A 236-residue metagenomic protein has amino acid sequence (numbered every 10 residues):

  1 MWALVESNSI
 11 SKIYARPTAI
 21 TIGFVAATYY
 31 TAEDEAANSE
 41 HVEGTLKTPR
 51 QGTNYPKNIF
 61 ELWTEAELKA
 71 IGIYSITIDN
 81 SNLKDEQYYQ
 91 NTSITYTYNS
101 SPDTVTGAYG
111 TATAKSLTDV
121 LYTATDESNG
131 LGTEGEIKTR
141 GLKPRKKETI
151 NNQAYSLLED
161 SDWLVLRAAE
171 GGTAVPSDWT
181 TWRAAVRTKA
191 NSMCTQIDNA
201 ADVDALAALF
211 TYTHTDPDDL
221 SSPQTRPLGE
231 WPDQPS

Functional and structural regions predicted by a protein language model:
M1-E159, N191-S236: Interaction-interface detector
K143, K147, A168-V175, W179: Short capping loops/turns at secondary-structure boundaries
D160, V175-P176, T180, D219: Helix-centric, low-specificity signal for extended rod-like, repetitive segments
S161-G172, M193: Secondary-structure edge/capping motif, primarily at the C-terminal ends of alpha-helices and the immediately following
P176-A184, A207-L209: Short, charged, amphipathic alpha-helical segments
